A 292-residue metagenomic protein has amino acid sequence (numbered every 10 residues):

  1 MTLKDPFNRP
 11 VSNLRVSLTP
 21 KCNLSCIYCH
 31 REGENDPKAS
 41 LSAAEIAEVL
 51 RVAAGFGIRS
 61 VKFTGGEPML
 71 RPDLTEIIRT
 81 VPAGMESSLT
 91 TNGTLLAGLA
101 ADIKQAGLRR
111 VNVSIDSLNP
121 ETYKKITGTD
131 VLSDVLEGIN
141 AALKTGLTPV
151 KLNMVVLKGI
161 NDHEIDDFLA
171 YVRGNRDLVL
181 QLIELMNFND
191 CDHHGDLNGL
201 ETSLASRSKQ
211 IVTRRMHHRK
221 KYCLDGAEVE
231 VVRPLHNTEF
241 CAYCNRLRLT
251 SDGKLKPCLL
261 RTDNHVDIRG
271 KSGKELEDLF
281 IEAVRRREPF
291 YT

Functional and structural regions predicted by a protein language model:
M1-N13, K21-S25, L197-V212: Flexible, acidic/Gly-rich N-terminal and inter-domain linker regions that tether and position cofactor-handling modules
M1-V16, S25-I27, G55-S60, R219-T238 (+1 more regions): N-terminal [4Fe-4S]-dependent radical SAM core
D5-A44, L259: Canonical Radical SAM [4Fe-4S] cluster-binding loop centered on the CxxxCxxC motif and its immediate flanking residues
N13-S17, H30, K62, K151 (+4 more regions): Conserved beta-strand segments that form the floor/walls of ligand-binding pockets within enzyme and binding domains
E34-P37, N119-I126, D190-C191, V266-D267: A short acidic, helix-capping loop that chelates divalent metal ions and anchors anionic groups
N35, V155-I160, M186-C191: Short histidine/acidic/glycine/proline-rich micro-motifs that form metal- and phosphate-coordinating active-site loops
A43-F63, E67-L178, L182: Radical SAM/AdoMet-radical enzyme domain recognition
F188-T292: Accessory C-terminal segments flanking Radical SAM cores
